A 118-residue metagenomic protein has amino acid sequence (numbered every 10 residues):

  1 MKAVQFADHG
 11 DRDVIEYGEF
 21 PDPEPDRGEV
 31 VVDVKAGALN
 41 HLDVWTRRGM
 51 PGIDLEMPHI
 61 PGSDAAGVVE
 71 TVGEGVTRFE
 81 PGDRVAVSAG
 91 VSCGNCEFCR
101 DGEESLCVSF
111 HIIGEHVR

Functional and structural regions predicted by a protein language model:
M1-V4: Short structural boundary motif marking the start of a folded domain
F6-V14: Extracellular beta-rich ligand/substrate-recognition surface
D13-P21: Short glycine/threonine/proline-enriched tight-turn/helix- or strand-capping micro-motif at secondary-structure
I15, V44, C96, L106-C107: Short clusters of hydrophobic/aromatic residues that line enzyme substrate/ligand-binding pockets
P21-A38, M50-R100, S105, V117: Glycine-rich beta-strand-centered segment in the early N-terminal region that forms part of a ligand/cofactor-binding
H41-R47: Cytochrome P450 core scaffold surrounding the K-helix E-X-X-R motif and the conserved "meander" helix-loop region
R47, C107-G114: Short cysteine/histidine-rich zinc-coordinating motifs and their immediately flanking basic loops
